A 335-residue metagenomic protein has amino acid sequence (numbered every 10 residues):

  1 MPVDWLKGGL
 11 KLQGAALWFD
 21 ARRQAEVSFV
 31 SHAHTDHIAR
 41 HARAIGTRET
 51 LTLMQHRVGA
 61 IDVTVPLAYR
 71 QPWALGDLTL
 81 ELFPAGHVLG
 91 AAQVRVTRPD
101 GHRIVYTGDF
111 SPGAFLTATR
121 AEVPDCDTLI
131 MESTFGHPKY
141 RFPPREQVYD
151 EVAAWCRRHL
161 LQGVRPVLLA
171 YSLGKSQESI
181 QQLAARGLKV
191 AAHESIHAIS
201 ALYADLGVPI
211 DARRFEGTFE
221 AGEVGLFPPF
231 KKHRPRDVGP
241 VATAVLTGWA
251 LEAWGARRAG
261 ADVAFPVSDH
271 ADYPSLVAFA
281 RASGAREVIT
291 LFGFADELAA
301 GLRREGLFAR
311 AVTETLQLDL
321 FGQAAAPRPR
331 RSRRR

Functional and structural regions predicted by a protein language model:
M1-V27, A33-V167, G174: His/Asp/Glu-rich metal-coordinating catalytic cores of metallo-dependent phosphodiesterases/hydrolases acting on
A33, G86-V88, G108-F110, S133-F135 (+7 more regions): Active-site metal-binding loops of divalent metal-dependent hydrolases
I38, A91, A114-L116, S176-S179 (+3 more regions): Short, well-ordered alpha-helical microsegments
A44-T47, L169-A170, P266, L291-F292: Active-site-adjacent beta-strand anchor residues
M54-H56, L75-D77, F115-T117, K139-R141 (+3 more regions): Short, charged, surface-exposed secondary-structure boundary motifs
V63-A68, G187-S195, G306-T315: Short hydrophobic/aromatic-enriched beta-strand-loop microsegments
Y149-G222, L291: Hard-cation-handling environments
A185, G207, A212-R335: C-terminal regulatory/interaction regions
